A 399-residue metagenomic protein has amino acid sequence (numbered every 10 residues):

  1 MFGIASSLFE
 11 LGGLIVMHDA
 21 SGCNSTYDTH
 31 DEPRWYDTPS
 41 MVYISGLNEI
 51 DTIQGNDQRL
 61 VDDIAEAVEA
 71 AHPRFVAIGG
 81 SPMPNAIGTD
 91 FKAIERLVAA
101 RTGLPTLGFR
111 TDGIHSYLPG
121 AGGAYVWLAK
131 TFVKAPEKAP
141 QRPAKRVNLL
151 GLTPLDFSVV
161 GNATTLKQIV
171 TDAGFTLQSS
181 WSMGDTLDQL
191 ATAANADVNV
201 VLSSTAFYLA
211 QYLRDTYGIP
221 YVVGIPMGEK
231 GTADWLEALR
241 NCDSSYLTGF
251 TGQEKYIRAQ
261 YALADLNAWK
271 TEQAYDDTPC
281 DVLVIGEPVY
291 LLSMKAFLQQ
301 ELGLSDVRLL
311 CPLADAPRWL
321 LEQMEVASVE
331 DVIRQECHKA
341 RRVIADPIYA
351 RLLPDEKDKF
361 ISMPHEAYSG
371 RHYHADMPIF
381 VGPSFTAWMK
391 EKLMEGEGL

Functional and structural regions predicted by a protein language model:
M1-L399: An N-terminal assembly and electron-transfer interface module characteristic of large anaerobic redox and radical
